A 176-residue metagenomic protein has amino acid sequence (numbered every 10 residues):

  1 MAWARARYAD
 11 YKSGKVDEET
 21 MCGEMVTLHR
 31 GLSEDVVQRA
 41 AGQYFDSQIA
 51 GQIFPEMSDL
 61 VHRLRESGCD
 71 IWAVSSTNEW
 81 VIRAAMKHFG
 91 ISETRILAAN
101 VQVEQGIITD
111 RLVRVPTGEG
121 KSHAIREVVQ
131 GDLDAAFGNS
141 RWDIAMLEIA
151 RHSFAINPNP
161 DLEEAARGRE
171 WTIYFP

Functional and structural regions predicted by a protein language model:
M1-G14: Conserved phosphoryl-transfer catalytic core
S13-V16, I91: Secretory-pathway/luminal and periplasmic proteins that interact with or process carbohydrate-rich
V16, T20-G31: Extracytoplasmic ligand-binding site segments that recognize negatively charged/polar headgroups
R30-P176: C-terminal cap/substrate-recognition subdomain and adjoining C-terminal extension of metal-dependent phosphatase-like
